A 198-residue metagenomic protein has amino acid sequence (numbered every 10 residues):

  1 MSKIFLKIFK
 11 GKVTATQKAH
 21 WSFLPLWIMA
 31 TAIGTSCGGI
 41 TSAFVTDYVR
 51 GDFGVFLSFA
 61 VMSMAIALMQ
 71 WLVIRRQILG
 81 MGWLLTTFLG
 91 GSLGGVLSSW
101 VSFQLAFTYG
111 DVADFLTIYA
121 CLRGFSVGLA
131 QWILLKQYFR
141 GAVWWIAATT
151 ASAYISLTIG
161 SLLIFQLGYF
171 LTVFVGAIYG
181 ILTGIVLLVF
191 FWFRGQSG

Functional and structural regions predicted by a protein language model:
S2-G198: Juxtamembrane/disordered regions of integral membrane proteins
